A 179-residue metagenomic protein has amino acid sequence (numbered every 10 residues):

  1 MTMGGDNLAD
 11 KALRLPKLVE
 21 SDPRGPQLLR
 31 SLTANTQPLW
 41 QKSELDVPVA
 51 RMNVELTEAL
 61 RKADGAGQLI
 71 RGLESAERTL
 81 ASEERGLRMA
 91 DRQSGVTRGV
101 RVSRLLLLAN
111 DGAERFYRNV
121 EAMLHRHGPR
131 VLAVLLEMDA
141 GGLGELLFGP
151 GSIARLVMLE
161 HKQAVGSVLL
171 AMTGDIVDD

Functional and structural regions predicted by a protein language model:
M1-S75: N-terminal, charge-rich interaction modules
A59-A63, T79, M123, L146 (+1 more regions): Residues that form generic nucleotide/phosphate-binding pockets
A66-I70, E74-L105, R115-L136, A140-L143: Positively charged, polar, low-complexity stretches
V102-N110, M158: Acidic beta-strand-to-loop metal/phosphate-binding motif
A109-G112, R126, G149: Amphipathic alpha-helical interaction surfaces
N110-F116, K162-A164: Gly/Ser/Thr-rich loops at beta-strand to alpha-helix junctions that form or flank small-molecule/cofactor-binding
L132-D179: Helix-rich interaction surfaces within compact, conserved domain-sized segments that mediate assembly or partner
